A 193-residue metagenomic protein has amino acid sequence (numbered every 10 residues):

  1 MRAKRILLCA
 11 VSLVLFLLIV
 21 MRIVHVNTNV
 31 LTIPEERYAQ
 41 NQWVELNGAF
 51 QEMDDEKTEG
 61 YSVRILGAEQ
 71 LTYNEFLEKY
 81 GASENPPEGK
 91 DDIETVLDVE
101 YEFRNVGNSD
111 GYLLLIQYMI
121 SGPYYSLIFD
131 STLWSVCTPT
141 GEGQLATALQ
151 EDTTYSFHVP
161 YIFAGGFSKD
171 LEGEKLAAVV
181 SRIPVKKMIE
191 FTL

Functional and structural regions predicted by a protein language model:
M1-D98, E102-L193: Conserved functional micro-motifs across diverse proteins
